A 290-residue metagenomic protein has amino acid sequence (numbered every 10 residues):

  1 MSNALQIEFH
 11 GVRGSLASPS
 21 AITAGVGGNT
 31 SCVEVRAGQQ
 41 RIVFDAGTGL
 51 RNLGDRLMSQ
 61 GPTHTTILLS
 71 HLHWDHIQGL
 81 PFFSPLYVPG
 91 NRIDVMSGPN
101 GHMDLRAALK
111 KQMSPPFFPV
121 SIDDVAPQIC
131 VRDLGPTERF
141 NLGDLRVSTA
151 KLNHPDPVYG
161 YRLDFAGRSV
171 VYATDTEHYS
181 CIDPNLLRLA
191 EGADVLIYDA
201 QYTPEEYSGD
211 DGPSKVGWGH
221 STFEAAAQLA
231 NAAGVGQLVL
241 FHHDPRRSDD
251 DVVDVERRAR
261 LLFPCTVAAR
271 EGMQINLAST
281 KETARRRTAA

Functional and structural regions predicted by a protein language model:
M1-V171, C181, L186-L187, V253-A284: Binuclear metal-dependent hydrolase catalytic cores
A21, R41, T174, S214 (+1 more regions): Conserved short-loop catalytic and cofactor-binding motifs
F44, S70, T174, Y198-A200 (+1 more regions): Active-site flanking residues adjacent to catalytic metal/cofactor-binding acidic residues
H178-G272: Cap/insert and terminal regions of metallo-dependent hydrolase folds
T288-A290: Long, low-complexity, intrinsically disordered segments
